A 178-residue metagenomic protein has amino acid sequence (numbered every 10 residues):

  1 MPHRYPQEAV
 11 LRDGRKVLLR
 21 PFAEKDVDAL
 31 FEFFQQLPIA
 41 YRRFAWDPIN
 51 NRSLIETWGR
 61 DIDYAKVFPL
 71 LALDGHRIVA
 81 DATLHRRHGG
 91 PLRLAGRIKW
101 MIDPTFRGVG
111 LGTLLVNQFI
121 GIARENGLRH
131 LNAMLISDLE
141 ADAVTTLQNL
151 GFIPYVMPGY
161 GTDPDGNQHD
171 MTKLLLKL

Functional and structural regions predicted by a protein language model:
M1-D13: Short acidic N-proximal helix/loop "leader" segments that mark the beginning of a domain or an inter-domain linker
D13, F31-W46: Helix-loop element at the rim of GNAT/NAT acetyltransferase active sites that forms part of the acceptor-substrate
K16-A29: A short beta-loop-alpha structural element at the N-terminal edge of CoA-dependent acyl/N-acetyltransferase catalytic
D47-L94, K99, D103, L175-K177: Acetyl-CoA-dependent GNAT
F106, G110-Q118: Conserved acetyl-CoA pyrophosphate-binding loop and the N-cap/start of the following alpha-helix in GNAT-like
R107, A133-A143: Conserved beta-strand-loop-alpha-helix junction that forms the acyl-donor binding cleft
V116, A123-I136: Conserved GNAT acetyl-CoA-binding A-motif
M134-I136, Q148-D170: Conserved catalytic-core motifs of GNAT/GCN5-like acyltransferases
